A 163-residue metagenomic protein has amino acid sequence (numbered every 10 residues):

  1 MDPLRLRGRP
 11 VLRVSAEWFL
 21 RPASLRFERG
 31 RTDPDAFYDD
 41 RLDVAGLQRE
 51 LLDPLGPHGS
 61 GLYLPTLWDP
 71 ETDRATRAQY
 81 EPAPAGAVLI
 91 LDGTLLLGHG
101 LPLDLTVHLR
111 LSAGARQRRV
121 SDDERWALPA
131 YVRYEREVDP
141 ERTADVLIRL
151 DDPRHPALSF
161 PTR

Functional and structural regions predicted by a protein language model:
M1-L6: Glycine-rich phosphate-binding P-loop
G8-P10, A87, L103, A144-D145: A generic structural signal for alpha->beta connector loops
V11-R74, E81, V88: Conserved nucleotide-sensing/catalytic segment adjacent to the nucleotide-binding pocket in NTP-handling enzymes
L20-R21, L97, H155-P156: Short, active-site-adjacent cap segments at secondary-structure transitions
A23-L25, G100, R118, P153: Short, function-defining helix-loop hinge/capping sites that tune catalysis or transport
R31-Y38, L101-D139: A glycine- and Lys/Arg-enriched "phosphate-lid" helix/loop adjacent to the NTP-binding pocket of small-molecule kinases
R74-V120: ATP-dependent NMP and nucleoside kinases share a basic, alpha-helical "lid"
D104-L105, L109, G114, E137-R163: NTP-dependent small-molecule kinase module
